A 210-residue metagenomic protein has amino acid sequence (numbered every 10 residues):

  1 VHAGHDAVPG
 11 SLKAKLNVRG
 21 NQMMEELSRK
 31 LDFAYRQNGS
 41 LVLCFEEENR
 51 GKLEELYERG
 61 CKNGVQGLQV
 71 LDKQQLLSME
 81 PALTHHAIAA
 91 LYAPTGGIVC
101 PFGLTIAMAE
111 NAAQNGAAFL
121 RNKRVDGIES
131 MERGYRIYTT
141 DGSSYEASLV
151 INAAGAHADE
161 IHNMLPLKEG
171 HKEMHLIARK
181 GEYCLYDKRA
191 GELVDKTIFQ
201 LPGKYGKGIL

Functional and structural regions predicted by a protein language model:
H2-M79, I88, L201: Dinucleotide-binding Rossmann-like beta1-alpha1 core, especially the glycine-rich loop that anchors the ADP
D6, A14, I128-R133, I137-L210: Flavin-dependent oxidoreductases
G20-M24, A112, G155-A158, G181: Short amphipathic alpha-helical/adjacent loop interface patches that line ligand and macromolecule-binding sites
M23, E55, A107, E160 (+1 more regions): Alpha-helical scaffold segments in soluble metabolic enzymes
V42, A90, Y183-L185: Conserved hydrophobic/aromatic beta-strand scaffold that supports enzyme active sites
F45-E46, P101, A154-G155: Helix N-cap/beta->alpha junction signal
Q69-D72, L120-R121, N152: General beta-strand structural signal in soluble alpha/beta enzymes
L91-L149, E160: Helical element adjacent to the flavin cofactor pocket in flavoenzyme catalytic cores
